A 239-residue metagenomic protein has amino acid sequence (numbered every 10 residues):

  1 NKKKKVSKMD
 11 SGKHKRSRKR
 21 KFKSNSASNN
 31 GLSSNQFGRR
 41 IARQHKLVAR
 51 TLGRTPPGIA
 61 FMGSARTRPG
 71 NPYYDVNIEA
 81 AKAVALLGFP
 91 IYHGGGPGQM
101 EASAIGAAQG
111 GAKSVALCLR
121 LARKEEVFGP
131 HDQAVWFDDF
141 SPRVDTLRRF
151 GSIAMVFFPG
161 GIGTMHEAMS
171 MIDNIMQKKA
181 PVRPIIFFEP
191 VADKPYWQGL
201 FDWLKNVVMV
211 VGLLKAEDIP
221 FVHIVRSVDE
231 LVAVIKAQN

Functional and structural regions predicted by a protein language model:
N1-R20: Arg/Lys-rich, intrinsically disordered low-complexity tails that mediate electrostatic binding and condensation
R20, S24-L117: Glycine-rich beta-alpha loop segments
T51-R54, A83, A108, E125-G129 (+3 more regions): Solvent-exposed alpha-helices and their adjacent loops that cap or buttress functional pockets in soluble metabolic
G70-Y73, M165-M169: Glycine/threonine-rich flexible loop motifs
D75, G98-P159, G163-T164: Acidic/glycine-enriched connector segments
N77-I78, A108, M171-I175, D202-K205: Short, solvent-exposed amphipathic alpha-helical segments in soluble enzyme and RNA/protein-processing domains
K113-L121, F158, M165, I172-L200 (+1 more regions): Short, acidic/small-residue loops that bind anionic groups at enzyme active sites
Y196-N239: C-terminal functional extensions of proteins
